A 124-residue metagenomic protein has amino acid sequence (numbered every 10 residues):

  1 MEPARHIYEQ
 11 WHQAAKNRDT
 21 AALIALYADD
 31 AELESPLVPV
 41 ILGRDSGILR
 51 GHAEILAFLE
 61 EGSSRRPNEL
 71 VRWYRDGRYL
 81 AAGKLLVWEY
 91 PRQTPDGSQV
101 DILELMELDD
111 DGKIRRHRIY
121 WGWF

Functional and structural regions predicted by a protein language model:
M1-D29: Short, low-complexity N-terminal intrinsically disordered segments enriched in polar/charged residues
E2, A28-L80: A solvent-exposed, acidic/Ser-Thr-rich amphipathic alpha-helical stretch
H6, L70-R72, S98-V100: Short solvent-exposed loop/turn micro-motifs enriched in small/polar/acidic residues
L23, A31, G51, I55 (+3 more regions): Hydrophobic pocket/interface hotspot
D29, P95, D110: Short, ordered coil/turn segments that flank beta-strands lining enzyme active or ligand-binding pockets
L85, Q99-F124: Short beta-strand edge/turn micro-motifs at domain boundaries
V87-P95: Short beta-strand segments that buttress and anchor functional surface loops
